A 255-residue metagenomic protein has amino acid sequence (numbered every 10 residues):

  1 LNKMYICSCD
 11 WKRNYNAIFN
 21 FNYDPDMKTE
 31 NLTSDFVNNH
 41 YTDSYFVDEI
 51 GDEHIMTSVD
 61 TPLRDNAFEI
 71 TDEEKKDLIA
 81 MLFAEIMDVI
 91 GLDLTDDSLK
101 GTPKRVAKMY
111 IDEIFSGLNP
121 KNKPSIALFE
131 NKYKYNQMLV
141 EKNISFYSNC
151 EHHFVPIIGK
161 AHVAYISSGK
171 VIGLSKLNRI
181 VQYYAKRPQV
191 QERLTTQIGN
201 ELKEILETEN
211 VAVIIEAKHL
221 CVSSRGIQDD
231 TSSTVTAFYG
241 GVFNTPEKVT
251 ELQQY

Functional and structural regions predicted by a protein language model:
Y5, N14, I18-Y23: Short, positively charged and aromatic/hydrophobic N-terminal segments
C7-C9, K28-Y255: A domain-level signal for the structural core that forms small-molecule/cofactor-binding pockets and catalytic centers
